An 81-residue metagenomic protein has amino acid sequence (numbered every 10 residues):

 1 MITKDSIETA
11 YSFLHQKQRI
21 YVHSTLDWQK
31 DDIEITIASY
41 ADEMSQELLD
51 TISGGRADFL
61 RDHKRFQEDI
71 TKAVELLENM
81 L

Functional and structural regions predicted by a protein language model:
M1-T3, D31, E75, N79-L81: Intrinsic low-complexity, intrinsically disordered segments enriched in polar/basic residues
M1-W28: Short terminal alpha-helical segments
E8-Y11, E34-A41, Q67-V74: Generic structural concept
L14-Y21, Y40, E47, L77: Non-transmembrane amphipathic alpha-helical segments
L26-K64: Acidic, low-complexity, intrinsically disordered interaction modules
S53-L81: Charged low-complexity stretches with an acidic bias
